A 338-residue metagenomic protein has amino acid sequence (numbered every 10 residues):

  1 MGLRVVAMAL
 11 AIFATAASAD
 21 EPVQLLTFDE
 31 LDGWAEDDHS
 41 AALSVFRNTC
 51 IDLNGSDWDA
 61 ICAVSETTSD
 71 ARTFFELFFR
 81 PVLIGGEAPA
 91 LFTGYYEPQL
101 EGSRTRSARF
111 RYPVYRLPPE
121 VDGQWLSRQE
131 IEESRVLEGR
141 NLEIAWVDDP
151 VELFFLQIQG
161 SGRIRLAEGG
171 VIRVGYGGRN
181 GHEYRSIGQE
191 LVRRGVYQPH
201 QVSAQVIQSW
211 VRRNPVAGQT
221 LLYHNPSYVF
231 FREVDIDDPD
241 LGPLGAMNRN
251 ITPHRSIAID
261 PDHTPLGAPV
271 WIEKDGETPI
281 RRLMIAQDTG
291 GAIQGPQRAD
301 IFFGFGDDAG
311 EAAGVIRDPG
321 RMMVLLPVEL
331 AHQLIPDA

Functional and structural regions predicted by a protein language model:
R4-A14: Bacterial N-terminal signal peptides
A19-A338: Solvent-exposed, well-ordered loop and adjacent helix/strand elements within mature globular domains that form
